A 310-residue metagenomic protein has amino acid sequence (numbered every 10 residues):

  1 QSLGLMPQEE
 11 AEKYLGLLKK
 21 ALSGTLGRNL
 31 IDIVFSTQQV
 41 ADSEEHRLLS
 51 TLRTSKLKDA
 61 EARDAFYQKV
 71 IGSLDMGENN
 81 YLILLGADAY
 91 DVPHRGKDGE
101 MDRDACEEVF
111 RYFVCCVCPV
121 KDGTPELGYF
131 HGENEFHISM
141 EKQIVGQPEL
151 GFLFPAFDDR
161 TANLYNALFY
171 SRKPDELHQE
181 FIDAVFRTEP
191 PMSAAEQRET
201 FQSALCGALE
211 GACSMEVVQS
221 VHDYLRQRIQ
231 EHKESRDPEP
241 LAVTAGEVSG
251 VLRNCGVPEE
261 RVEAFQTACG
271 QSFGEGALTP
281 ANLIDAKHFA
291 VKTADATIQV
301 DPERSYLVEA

Functional and structural regions predicted by a protein language model:
L3-A294, Q299: Long, hydrophobic alpha/beta structural blocks
P302: C-terminal active-site/capping subdomain that shapes the small-molecule cofactor and substrate pocket of enzyme
S305-A310: Hydrophobic, glycine-enriched assembly/anchoring segments
